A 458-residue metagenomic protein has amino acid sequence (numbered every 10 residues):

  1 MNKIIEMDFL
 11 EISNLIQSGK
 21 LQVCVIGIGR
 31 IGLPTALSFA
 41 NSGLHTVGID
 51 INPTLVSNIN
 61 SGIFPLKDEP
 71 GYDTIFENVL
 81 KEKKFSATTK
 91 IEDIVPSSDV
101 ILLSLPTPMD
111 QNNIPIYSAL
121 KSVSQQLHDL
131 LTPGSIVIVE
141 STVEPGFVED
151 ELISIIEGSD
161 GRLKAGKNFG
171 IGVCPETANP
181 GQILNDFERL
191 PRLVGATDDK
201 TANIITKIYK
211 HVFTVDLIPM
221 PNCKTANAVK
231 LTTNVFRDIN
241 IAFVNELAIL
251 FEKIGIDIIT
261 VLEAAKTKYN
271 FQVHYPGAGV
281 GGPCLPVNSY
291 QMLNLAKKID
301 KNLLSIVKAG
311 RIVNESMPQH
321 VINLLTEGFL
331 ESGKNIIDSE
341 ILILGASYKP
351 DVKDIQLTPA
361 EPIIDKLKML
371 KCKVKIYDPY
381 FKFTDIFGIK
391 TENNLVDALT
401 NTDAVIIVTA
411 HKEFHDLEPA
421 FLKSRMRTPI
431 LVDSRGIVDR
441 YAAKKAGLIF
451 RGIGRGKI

Functional and structural regions predicted by a protein language model:
N2-I458: Structural/interface elements that position substrates and couple domains in central-metabolism enzymes
